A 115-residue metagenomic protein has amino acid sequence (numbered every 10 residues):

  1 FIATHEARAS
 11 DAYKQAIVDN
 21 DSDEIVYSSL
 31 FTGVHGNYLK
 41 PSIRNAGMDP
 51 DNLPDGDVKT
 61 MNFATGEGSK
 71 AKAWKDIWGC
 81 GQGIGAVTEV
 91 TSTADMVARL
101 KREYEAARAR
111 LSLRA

Functional and structural regions predicted by a protein language model:
F1-A115: Conserved active-site-proximal phosphate/metal-binding subdomains
